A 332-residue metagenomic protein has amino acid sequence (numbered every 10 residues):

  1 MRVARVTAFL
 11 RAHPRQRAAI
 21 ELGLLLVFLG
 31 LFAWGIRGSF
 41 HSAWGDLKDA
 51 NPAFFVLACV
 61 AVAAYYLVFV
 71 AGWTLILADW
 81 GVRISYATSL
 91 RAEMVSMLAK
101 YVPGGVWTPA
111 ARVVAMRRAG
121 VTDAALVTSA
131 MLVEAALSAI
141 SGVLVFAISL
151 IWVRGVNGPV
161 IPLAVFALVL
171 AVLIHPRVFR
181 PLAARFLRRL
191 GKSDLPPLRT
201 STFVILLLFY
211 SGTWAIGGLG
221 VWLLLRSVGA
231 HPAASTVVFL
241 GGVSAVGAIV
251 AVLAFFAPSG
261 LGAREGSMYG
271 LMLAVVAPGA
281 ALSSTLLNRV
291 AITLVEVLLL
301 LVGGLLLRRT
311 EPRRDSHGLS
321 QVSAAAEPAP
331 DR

Functional and structural regions predicted by a protein language model:
M1-M94, I148-A254, P278-R332: Predominantly cytoplasmic-facing regulatory/coupling regions of multi-pass membrane proteins
Y86-R91, G105-T108, R117-E134, A277-L287: Membrane-interface alpha-helices at helix entry/exit sites of multi-pass transporters
V95-P103, S244-E265: Transmembrane alpha-helix interface/packing and boundary motifs in multi-pass membrane proteins, characterized by
M97, Y101-V106, A135-V143: Mid-bilayer segments of alpha-helical transmembrane spans in multi-pass integral membrane proteins that mediate
W107-A119, F256-A274: Re-entrant/interfacial helical elements at transmembrane boundaries that shape and gate the permeation pathway
D123-I151: Hydrophobic alpha-helical segments and helix pairs
